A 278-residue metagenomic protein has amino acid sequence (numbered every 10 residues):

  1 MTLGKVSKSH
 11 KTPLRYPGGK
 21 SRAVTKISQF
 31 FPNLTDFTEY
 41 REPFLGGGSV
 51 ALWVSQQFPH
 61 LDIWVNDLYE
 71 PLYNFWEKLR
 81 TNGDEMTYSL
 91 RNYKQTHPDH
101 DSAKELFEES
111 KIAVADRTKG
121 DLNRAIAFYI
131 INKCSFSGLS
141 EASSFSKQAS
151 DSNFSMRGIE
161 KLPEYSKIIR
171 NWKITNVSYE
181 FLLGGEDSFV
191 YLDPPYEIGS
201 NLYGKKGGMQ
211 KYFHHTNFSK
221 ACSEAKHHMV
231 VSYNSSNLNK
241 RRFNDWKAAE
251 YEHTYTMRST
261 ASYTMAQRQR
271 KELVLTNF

Functional and structural regions predicted by a protein language model:
T2-L34, R80-K205, K220, S236: SAM-dependent nucleic-acid methyltransferase catalytic core
G4, M209-F278: Long, positively charged, glycine-interspersed low-complexity recognition regions
D36-P98: Conserved S-adenosyl-L-methionine
D36-Y40, H60-D62, I169-W172, S223-M229: Short active-site oxyanion
P43-F44, N66, T175-V177, L192-P194 (+2 more regions): Short His-Asn-centered micro-motif
G46, W76, Y129, M229 (+1 more regions): A residue-level signal for conserved active-site and pocket-lining positions in enzyme catalytic cores
Q57, L182-E186, N237-D245: Short loop/helix-cap segments at secondary-structure boundaries that form the rim of catalytic
